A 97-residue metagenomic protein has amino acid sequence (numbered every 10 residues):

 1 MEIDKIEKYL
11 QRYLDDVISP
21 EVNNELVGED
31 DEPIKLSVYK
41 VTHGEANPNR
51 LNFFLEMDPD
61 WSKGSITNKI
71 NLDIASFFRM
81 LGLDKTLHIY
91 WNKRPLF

Functional and structural regions predicted by a protein language model:
M1-H43: N-proximal, solvent-exposed amphipathic alpha-helical segments enriched in charged/polar residues
K40-L81, T86, Y90: Acidic, low-complexity, intrinsically disordered interaction modules
R94-F97: Short acidic DE-rich linear segments
